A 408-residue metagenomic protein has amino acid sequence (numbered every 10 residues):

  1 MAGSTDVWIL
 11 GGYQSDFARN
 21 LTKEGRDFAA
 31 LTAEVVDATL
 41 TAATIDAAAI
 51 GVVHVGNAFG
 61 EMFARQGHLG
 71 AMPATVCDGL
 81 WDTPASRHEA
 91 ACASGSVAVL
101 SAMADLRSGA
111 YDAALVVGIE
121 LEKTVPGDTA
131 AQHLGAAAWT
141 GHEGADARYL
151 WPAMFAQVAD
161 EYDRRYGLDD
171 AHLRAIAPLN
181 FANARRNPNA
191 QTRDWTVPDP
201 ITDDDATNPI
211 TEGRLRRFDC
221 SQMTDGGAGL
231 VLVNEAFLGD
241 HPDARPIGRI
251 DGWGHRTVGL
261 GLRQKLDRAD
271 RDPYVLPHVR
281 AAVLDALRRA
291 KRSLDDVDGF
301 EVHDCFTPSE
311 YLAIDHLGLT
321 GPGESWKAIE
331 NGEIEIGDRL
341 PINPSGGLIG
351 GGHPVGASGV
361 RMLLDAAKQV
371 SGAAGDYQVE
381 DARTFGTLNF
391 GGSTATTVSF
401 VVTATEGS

Functional and structural regions predicted by a protein language model:
M1-A29, R164, A175-P178, I210-A281 (+6 more regions): Condensing-enzyme catalytic core mediating Claisen C-C bond formation in acyl metabolism
M1-A91, S101, V158-D169, Q191-I201 (+5 more regions): Conserved active-site "lid/cap" helical segment
R26-E34, A48, A64, H68 (+11 more regions): Conserved active-site and cofactor/substrate-binding residues in soluble primary-metabolism enzymes
A47-N57, P84-A90, D112-I119, A171-L179 (+5 more regions): Beta-strand segments within the central parallel beta-sheet cores of soluble alpha/beta enzyme folds
G60-H68, L260-L266, D304-W326, P354 (+1 more regions): Short glycine/threonine-rich loop-to-helix capping motif typified by GTGT followed within a few residues by an Asp-Pro
G60-V117, L121-M154, D194-Q222, V258-L260 (+2 more regions): Conserved catalytic cysteine-centered active-site region of acyl-thioester-dependent Claisen-condensing enzymes
E89-E120, A153-P188, L230-A236, G351-A374: Active-site-proximal alpha-helical scaffold in enzymes
H142-A147, A171, A175, P188-A190 (+1 more regions): Molybdopterin (Moco) oxidoreductase catalytic core of the xanthine/aldehyde oxidoreductase family
